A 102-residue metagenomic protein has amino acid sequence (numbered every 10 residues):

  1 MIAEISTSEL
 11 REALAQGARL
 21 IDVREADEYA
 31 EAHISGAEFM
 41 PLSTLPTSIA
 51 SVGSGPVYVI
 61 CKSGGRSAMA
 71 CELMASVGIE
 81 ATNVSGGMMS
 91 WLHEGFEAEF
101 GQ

Functional and structural regions predicted by a protein language model:
M1-R19, E25-V57, G65-Q102: Rhodanese-like catalytic fold shared by cysteine-dependent sulfurtransferases and DSP/PTP-type phosphatases
I60: Short, surface-exposed ligand- or partner-binding patches at beta-edge/loop junctions that are enriched in aromatics
